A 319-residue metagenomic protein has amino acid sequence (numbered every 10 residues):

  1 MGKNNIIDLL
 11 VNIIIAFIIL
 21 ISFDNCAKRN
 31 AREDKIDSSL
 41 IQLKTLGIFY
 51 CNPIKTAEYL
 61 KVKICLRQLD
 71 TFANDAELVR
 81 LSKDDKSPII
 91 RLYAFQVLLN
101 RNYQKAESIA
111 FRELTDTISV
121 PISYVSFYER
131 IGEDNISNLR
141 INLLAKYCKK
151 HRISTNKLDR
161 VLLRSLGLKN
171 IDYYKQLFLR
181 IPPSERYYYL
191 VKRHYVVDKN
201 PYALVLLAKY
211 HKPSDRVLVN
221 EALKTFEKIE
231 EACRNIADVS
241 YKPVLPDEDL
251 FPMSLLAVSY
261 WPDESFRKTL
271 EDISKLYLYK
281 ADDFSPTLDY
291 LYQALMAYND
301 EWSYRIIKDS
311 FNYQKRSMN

Functional and structural regions predicted by a protein language model:
G2-I13: Bacterial N-terminal signal peptides that target proteins for export
G2-K3, L20-D34: Bacterial Sec-dependent signal peptides at the C-terminal "C-region" and cleavage site
N12-S22: Bacterial N-terminal signal peptides
R29-Y292, N299-N312, M318-N319: Extended repeat-based scaffolds of very large eukaryotic assembly and lipid-transport proteins
